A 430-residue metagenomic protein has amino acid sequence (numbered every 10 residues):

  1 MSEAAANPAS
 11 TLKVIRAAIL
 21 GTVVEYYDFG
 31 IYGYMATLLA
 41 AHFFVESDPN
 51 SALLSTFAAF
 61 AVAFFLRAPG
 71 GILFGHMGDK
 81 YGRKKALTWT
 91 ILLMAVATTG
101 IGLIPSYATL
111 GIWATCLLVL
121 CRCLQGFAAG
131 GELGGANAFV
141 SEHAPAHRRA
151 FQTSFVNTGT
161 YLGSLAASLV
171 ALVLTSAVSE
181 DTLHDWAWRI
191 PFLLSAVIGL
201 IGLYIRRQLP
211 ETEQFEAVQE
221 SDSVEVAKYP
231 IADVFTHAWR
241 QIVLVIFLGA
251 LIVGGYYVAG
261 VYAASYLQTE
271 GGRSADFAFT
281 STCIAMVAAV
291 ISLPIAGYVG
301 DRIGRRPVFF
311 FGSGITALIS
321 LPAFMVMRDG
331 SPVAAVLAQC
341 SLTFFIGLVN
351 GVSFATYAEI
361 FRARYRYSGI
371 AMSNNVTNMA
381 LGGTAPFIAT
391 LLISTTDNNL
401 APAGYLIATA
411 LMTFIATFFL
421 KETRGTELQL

Functional and structural regions predicted by a protein language model:
G33, W239-A289, G382-P386: Extracytoplasmic gate region of multi-pass secondary transporters
A36-A68: Extracellular/periplasmic helix-loop-helix junction of adjacent transmembrane segments in MFS-like secondary
K80-I91, R302-S313: Cytoplasmic membrane-interface "Motif A"-like loop-to-helix N-cap segments of 12-TM Major Facilitator Superfamily
L92-L110, G314-D329: C-terminal ends and interior cores of transmembrane alpha-helices in multi-pass membrane transporters/permeases
F151-T175, N374-A385: Glycine-rich segments within core transmembrane alpha-helices of 12-TM secondary carriers
G202-L209, A408-L430: Multi-pass alpha-helical transporter architecture, strongest for 12-TM Major Facilitator/SLC carriers used
R306-S353: C-terminal transmembrane helical hairpin of 12-TM major facilitator-type secondary transporters
R364-T395: A late C-terminal transmembrane helix in Major Facilitator Superfamily
